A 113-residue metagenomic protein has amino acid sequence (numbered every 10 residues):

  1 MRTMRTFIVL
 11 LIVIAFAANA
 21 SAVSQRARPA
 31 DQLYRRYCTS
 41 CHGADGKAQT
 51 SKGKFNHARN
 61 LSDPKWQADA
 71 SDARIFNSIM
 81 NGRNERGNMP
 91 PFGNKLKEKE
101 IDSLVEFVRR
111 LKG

Functional and structural regions predicted by a protein language model:
M1-M4, Q32, Y37, A68 (+2 more regions): Generic detector of bulky aromatic hydrophobic side chains
M1-R26, F107-G113: Post-cleavage N-terminal segment of exported redox proteins
F7, Y34, A44, A48 (+2 more regions): N-proximal short alpha-helices
A15, C41-H42, R74, E100: Amphipathic alpha-helical interaction segments
A20, Q32, A70-A73: Short linear motifs in intrinsically disordered/low-complexity regions
R26-H57, N81-R86, K95, R110-G113: Periplasmic/extracellular electron-transfer cofactor-ligation site, primarily the c-type cytochrome heme-c attachment
F55-L111: Extracytoplasmic electron-transfer domains, predominantly the class I c-type cytochrome c fold
